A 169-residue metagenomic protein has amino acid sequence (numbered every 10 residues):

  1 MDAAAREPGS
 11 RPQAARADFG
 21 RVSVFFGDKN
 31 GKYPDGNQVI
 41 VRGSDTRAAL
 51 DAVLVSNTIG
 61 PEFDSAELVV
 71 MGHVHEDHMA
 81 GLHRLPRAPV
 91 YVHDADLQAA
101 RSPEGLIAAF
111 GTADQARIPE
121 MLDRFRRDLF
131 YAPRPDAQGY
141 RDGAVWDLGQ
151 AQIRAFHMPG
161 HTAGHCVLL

Functional and structural regions predicted by a protein language model:
M1-G9: Bacterial Sec-dependent signal peptides at the C-terminal "C-region" and cleavage site
R11-P61, V167-L169: Conserved beta-strand hairpin/beta-sheet module of binuclear metal-dependent hydrolase folds, prominently
D18, P34, G43, P133 (+2 more regions): Short, solvent-exposed coil/turn segments
D18-G27, D123-D128, G149-I153: Short Pro/Gly-enriched beta-strand edge/turn motifs at strand-loop
D35, N57-V145: Active-site HxH/HxHxD metal-binding segment of metal-dependent hydrolases
V41, L50, H73, V90-H93 (+3 more regions): Divalent metal-coordination and catalytic microenvironments
T46-A48, V145-D147, Q152-L169: Metallo-beta-lactamase
L50-A52, M71, Q150: Small/polar loops that bind or transfer phosphate-bearing groups
